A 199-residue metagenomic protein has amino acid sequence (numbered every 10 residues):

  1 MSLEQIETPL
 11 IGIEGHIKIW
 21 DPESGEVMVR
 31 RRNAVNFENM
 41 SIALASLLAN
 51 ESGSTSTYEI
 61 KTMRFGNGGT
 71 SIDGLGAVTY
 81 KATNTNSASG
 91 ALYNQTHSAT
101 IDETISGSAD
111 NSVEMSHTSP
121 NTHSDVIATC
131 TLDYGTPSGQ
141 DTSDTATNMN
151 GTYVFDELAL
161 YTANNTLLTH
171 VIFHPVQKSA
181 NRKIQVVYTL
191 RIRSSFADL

Functional and structural regions predicted by a protein language model:
M1-F155, A163-L199: Small cysteine-rich, disulfide-bonded extracellular modules of the LU/uPAR three-finger superfamily and closely related
